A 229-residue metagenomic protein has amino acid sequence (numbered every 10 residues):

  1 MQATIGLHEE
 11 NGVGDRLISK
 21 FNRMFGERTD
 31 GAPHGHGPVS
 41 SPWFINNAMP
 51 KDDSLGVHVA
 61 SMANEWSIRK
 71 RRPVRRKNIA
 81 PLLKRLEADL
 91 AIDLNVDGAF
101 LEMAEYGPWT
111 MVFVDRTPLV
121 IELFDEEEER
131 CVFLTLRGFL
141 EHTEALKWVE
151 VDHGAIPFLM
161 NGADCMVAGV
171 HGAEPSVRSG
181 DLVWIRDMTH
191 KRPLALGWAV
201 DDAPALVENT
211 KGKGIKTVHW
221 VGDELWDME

Functional and structural regions predicted by a protein language model:
Q2, H8, H34-H36, H58: Low-complexity, intrinsically disordered or signal/transmembrane-proximal segments
I5, E9, V13, I18 (+4 more regions): Hydrophobic alpha-helical signal/anchor motif
K20, S41-P42, L55, M62: Compositionally biased regions
T29-A32: Small-residue helix-boundary/cleavage micro-motifs
V59, A63-W109, F113-H171, S176-S179 (+1 more regions): Beta-strand/loop-dominated core regions that host nucleotide or nucleotide-derived cofactor-binding catalytic loops
